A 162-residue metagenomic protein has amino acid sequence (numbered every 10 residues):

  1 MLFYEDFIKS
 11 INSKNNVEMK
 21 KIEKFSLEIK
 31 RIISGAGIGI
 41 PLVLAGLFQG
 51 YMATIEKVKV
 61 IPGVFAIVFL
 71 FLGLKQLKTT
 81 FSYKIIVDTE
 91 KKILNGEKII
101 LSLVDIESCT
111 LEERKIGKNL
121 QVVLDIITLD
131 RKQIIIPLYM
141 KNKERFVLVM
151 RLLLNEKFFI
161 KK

Functional and structural regions predicted by a protein language model:
M1-M52: N-terminal membrane-targeting/pre-transmembrane regions
F7-N16, G96-V104, F158: Membrane-proximal topogenic or attachment-prone low-complexity segments at protein termini
S34, M52-I67: Hydrophobic alpha-helical transmembrane segments
P41-F48, I67-K75: Alpha-helical transmembrane segments
L70-D105: Conserved beta-hairpin
I85-L94, L111-Q121, L154-E156: Juxtamembrane/interfacial segments around transmembrane helices
I100-I116: Phosphoinositide-dependent membrane-docking surfaces
V123-K162: A membrane-cytosol interface segment of integral membrane proteins
